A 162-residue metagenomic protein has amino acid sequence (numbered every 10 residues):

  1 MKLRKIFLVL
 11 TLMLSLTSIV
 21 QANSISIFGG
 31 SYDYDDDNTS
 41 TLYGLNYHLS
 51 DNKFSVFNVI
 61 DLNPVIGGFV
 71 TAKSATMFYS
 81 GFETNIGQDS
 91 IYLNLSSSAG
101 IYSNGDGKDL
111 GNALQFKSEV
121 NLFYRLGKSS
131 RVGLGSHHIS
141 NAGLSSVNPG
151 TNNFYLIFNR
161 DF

Functional and structural regions predicted by a protein language model:
M1-S24: Cleavable N-terminal export/targeting peptides
V20-N23, D51-L62, G87-L93, S129: Short loop/turn motifs that connect adjacent beta-strands in outer-membrane beta-barrel proteins
S24-D33, V59-T71, N94-S103, G135-S140: Transmembrane beta-strand segments that form the barrel wall of outer-membrane beta-barrel proteins
I27, Y43-Y47, S80-F82, V120 (+1 more regions): Membrane-embedded beta-strands of outer-membrane beta-barrel proteins, especially the hydrophobic/small aromatic
D35-T39, V70-A72, D109-L114, S146-T151: Replace "Gram-negative outer membrane beta-barrel proteins" with "bacterial and organellar outer membrane beta-barrel
T39-Y47, P149-F162: Outer-membrane beta-barrel "beta-signal"
S40-L42, M77-Y79, Q115-K117, N153: Transmembrane beta-barrel architecture of outer-membrane proteins
Y47-D51, T84-I86, Y124, S136-H138 (+1 more regions): Residue-level signature of outer-membrane beta-barrel architecture
